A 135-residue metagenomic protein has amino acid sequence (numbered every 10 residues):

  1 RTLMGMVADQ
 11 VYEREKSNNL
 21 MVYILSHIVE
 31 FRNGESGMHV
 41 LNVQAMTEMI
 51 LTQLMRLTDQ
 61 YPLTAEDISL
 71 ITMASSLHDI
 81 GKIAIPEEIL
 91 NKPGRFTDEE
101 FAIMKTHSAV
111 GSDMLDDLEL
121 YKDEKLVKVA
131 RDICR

Functional and structural regions predicted by a protein language model:
R1-V7, V11, E15-V29: Amphipathic, heptad-repeat alpha-helical coiled-coil "signal-transmission/dimerization" linkers that couple sensory
N19-R135: Histidine- and acidic-residue-rich, metal-dependent catalytic cores
